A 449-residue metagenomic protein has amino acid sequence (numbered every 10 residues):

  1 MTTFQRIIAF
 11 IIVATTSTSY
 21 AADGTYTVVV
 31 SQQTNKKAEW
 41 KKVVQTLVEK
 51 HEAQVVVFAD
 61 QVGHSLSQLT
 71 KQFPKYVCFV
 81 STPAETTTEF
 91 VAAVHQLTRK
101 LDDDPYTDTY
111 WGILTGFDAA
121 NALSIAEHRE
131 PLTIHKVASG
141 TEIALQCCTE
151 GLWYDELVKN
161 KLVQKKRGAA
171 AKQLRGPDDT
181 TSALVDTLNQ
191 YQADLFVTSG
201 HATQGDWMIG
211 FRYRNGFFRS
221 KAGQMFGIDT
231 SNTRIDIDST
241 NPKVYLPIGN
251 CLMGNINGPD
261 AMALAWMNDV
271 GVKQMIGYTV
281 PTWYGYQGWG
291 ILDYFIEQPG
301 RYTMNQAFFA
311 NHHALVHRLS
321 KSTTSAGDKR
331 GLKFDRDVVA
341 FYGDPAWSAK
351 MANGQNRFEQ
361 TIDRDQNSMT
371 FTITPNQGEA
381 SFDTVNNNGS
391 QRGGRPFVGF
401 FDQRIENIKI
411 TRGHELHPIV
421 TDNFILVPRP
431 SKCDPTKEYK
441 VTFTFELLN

Functional and structural regions predicted by a protein language model:
T2-F10: Sec-dependent signal peptide recognition, specifically the positively charged N-region followed immediately by
F10-Y20: Hydrophobic h-region of N-terminal signal peptides that target proteins for export in Gram-negative bacteria
A22-N449: Cysteine-dependent hydrolase recognition
